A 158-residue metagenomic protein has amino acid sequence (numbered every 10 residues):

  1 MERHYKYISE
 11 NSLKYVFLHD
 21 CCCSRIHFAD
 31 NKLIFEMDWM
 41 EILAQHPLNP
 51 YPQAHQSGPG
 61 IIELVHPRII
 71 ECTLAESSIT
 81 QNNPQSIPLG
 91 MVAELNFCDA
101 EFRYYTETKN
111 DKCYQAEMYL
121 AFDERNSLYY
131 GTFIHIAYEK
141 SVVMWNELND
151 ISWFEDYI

Functional and structural regions predicted by a protein language model:
M1-I158: Surface-exposed, interaction-prone regions used to assemble/regulate multi-protein complexes
